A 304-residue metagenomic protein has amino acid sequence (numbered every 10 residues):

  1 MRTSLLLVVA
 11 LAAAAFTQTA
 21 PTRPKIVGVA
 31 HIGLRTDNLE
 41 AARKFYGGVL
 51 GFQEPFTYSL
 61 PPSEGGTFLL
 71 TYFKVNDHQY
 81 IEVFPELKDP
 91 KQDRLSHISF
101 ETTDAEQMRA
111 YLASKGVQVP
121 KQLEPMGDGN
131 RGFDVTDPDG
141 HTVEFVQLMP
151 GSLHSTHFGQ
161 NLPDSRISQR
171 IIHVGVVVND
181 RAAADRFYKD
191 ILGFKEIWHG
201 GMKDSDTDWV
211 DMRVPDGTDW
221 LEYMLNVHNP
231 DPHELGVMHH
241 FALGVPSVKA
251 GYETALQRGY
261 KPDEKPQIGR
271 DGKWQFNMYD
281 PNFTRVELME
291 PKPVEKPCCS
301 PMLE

Functional and structural regions predicted by a protein language model:
S4-A15: Bacterial N-terminal signal peptides
Q18-K25, A110-R170, V176, W198-D204 (+3 more regions): Vicinal oxygen chelate
P24, G33-Y80, G127-D128, G175-L221 (+1 more regions): Core segments of cupin and vicinal oxygen chelate
V27-D37, T71-K74, L87-L112, R131-T136 (+5 more regions): Vicinal oxygen chelate
D37, G47-G51, D104, A113-V117 (+5 more regions): Sec-exported extracytoplasmic/periplasmic mature domains
E82-P85: N-terminal post-signal-peptidase region of extra-cytosolic proteins
L221-H228: Flexible internal linker/loop segments at domain or repeat junctions
